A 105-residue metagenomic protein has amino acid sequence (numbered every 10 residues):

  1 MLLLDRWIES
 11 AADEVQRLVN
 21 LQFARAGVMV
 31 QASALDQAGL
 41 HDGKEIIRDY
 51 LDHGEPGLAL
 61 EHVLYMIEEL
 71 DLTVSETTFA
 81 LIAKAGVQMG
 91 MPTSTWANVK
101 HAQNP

Functional and structural regions predicted by a protein language model:
M1-P105: C-terminal-biased regions
